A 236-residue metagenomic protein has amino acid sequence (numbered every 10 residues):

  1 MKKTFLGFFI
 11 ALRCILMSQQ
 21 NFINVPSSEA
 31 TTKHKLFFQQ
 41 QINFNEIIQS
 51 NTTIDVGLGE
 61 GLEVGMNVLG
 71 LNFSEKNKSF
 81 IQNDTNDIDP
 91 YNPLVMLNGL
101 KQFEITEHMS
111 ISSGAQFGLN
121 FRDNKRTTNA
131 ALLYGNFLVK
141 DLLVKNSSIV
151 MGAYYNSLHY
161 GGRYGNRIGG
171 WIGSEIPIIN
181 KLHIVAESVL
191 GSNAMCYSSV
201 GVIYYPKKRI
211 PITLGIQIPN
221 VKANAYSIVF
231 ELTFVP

Functional and structural regions predicted by a protein language model:
T4-R13: Sec-dependent N-terminal signal peptides
S18-S147, Y154-Y160, E175-H183, E187-V189 (+1 more regions): Transmembrane beta-barrel domains of Gram-negative outer membranes and organellar outer membranes
A130-L132, N166-G170: Charged helix-capping and loop-helix junction motifs
G162-I168, M195: A general structural motif
